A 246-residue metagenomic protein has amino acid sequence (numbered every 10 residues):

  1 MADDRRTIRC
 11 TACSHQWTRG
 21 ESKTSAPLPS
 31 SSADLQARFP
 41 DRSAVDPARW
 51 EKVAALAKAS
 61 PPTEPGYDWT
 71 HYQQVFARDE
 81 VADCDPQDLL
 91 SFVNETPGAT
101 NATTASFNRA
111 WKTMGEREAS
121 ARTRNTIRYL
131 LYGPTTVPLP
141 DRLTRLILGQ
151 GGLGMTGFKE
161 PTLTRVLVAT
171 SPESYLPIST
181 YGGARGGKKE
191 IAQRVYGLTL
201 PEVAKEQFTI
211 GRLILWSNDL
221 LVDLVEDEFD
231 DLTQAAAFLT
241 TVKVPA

Functional and structural regions predicted by a protein language model:
M1, S22-A26: Actinobacteria-biased recognition of intrinsically disordered, low-complexity terminal regions
D3-R19: Cysteine-rich micro-motifs
S25-T156, P172-A246: An N-terminal alpha-helical hairpin/helix-loop-helix interaction module that forms a charged, gly/pro-flexible surface
T164-V166: Conserved beta-strand->loop/alpha-helix structural units within folded catalytic cores of enzymes with alpha/beta
A169: Catalytic palm subdomain of template-directed nucleic-acid polymerases, centered on the conserved carboxylate motif
